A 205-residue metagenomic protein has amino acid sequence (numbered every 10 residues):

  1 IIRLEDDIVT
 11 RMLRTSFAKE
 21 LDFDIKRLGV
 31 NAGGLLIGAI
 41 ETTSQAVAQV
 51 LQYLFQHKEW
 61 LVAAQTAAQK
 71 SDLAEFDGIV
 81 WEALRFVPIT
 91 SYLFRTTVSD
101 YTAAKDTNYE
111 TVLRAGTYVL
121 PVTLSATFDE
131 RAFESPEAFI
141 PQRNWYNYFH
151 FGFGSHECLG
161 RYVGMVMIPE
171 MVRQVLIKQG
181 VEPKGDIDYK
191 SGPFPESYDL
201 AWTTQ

Functional and structural regions predicted by a protein language model:
I1-Q205: Cytochrome P450
